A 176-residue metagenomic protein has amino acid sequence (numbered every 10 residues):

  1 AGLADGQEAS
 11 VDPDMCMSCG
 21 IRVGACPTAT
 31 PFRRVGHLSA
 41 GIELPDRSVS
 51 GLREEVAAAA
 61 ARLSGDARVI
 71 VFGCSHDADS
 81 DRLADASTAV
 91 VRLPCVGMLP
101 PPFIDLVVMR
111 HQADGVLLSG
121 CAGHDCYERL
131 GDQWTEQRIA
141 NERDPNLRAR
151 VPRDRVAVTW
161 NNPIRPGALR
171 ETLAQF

Functional and structural regions predicted by a protein language model:
A1-D12, M17, I21-P45: Iron-sulfur cluster-binding cysteine motifs and their immediate structural context in ferredoxin-like electron-transfer
E8, R68-I70, G115-V116: Beta-sheet entry/capping signal
C16, D46-G51, L130-Q133: Short low-complexity, flexible loop/linker segments enriched in glycine and/or proline with clustered acidic
C16-R22, C26, C74, C95 (+2 more regions): Disulfide-bonded cysteines in secreted/extracellular proteins and peptides
L38-S75: A short, flexible N-terminal coil/short beta segment enriched in small residues
A60-G97, V156, F176: Mobile, glycine- and charge-enriched loop segments and immediately flanking short secondary-structure elements within
D85, R92-A168: Cofactor-cradling patches in redox/metallo enzymes
P166-F176: Catalytic cores of enzyme domains
